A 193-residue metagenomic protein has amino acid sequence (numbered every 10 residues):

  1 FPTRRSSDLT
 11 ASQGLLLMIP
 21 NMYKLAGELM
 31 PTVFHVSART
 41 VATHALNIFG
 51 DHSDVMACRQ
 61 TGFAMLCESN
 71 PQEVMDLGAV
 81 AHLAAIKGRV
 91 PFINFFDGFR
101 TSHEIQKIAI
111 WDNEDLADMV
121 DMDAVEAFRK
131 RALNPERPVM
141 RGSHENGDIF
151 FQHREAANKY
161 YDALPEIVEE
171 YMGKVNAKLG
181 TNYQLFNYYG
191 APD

Functional and structural regions predicted by a protein language model:
F1-S6: Short, small-residue-biased leader/transition segments that mark boundaries at the very start of proteins
D8-G14, V36-A38, L66-Q72, D193: Active-site nucleophile and cofactor-binding loops and adjacent substrate-binding regions of central metabolic enzymes
A11, H44, I48, C67 (+3 more regions): Hydrophobic alpha-helical scaffolding
M18-M22, T43-F49, D76-A79, H103-I110: Short acidic, glycine/serine/threonine-rich loops at helix termini
L25-T32, V74, A84-G88, Y171-T181: Change "in soluble alpha/beta enzymes" to "in soluble alpha/beta proteins
A26-F63: Phosphate/pyrophosphate-binding betaalpha-module
I48-G98, I110, M122: Conserved thiamine diphosphate
F92-N187: Conformationally flexible catalytic loops at phosphate/diphosphate-handling active centers
